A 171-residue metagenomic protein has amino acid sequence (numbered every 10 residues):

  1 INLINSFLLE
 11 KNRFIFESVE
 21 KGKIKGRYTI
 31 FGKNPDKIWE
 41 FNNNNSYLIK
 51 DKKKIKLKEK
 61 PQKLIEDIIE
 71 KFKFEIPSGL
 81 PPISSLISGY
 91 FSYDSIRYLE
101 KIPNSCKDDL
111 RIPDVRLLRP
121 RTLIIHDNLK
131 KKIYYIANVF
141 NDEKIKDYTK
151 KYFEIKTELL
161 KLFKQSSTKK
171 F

Functional and structural regions predicted by a protein language model:
I1-R13, S18-I55, Y98-F171: Extended accessory regions or peripheral subdomains of proteins
I55-Q62: Extended, highly charged
Q62-L80: FAD-binding glycine-rich core of flavoenzymes that anchor FAD
F74-P77, P81-L110: Extended, Lys/Arg-enriched charged tracts that mediate electrostatic binding to polyanionic substrates
